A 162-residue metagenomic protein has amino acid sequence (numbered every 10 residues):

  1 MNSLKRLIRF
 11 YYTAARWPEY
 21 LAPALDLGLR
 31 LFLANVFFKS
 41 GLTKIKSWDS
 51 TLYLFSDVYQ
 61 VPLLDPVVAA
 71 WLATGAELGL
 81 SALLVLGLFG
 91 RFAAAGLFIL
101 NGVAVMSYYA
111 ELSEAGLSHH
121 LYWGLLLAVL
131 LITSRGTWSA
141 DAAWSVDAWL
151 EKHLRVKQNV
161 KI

Functional and structural regions predicted by a protein language model:
M1-K46, L63-G75, G79, L86-I162: Extended, low-polarity transmembrane helix blocks
S47, T51: Extracytosolic helix-loop segments that constitute the early lumenal/periplasmic catalytic or substrate-binding loops
L52-L64: Perimembrane loop-to-helix junctions flanking transmembrane segments
